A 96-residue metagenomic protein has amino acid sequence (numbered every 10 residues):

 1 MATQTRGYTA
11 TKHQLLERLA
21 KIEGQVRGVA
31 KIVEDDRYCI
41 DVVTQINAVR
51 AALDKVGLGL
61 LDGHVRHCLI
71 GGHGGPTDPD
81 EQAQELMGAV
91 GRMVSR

Functional and structural regions predicted by a protein language model:
M1-R96: Solvent-exposed interaction patches of small proteins and small membrane subunits
